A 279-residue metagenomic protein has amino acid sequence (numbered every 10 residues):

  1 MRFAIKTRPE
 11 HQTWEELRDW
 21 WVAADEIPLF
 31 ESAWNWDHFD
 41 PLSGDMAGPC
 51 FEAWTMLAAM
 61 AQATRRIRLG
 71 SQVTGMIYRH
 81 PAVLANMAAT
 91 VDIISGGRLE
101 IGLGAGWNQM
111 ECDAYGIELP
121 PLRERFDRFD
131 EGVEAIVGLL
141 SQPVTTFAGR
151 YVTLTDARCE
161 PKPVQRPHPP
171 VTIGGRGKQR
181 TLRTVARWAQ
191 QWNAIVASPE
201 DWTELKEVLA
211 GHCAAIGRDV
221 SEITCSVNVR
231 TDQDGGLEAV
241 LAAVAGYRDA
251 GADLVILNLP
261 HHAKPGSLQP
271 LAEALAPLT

Functional and structural regions predicted by a protein language model:
M1-A63, P167-P169, N258, H262 (+1 more regions): N-terminal beta1-alpha1-beta2 module of alpha/beta enzyme domains
F3-E15, Q72-A82, R123, R166-G177 (+1 more regions): Active-site mouth loops of central-metabolism enzymes
F3-T7, E31-N35, R68-S71, L99-L103 (+4 more regions): Hydrophobic faces of well-ordered beta-strands that scaffold small-molecule active sites in alpha/beta enzyme cores
P9-H11, F39, G75, A105-Q109 (+4 more regions): Active-site-proximal loop/turn and secondary-structure-junction residues that shape catalytic pockets, frequently
D19, D40-M46, I77-W188, T203 (+2 more regions): Internal, glycine-rich beta/alpha segment that forms the wall or movable "lid" of small-molecule/cofactor binding
V22-I27, L57-R66, A88, D92-R98 (+4 more regions): Acidic (Asp/Glu)-rich catalytic clusters
E26, L122-P167, N193-T279: An alpha-helical appendage that flanks or caps ligand/catalytic pockets
D45-G48, P81-V83, A197-S198, G236-E238: Short, solvent-exposed loop/turn segments at secondary-structure boundaries
